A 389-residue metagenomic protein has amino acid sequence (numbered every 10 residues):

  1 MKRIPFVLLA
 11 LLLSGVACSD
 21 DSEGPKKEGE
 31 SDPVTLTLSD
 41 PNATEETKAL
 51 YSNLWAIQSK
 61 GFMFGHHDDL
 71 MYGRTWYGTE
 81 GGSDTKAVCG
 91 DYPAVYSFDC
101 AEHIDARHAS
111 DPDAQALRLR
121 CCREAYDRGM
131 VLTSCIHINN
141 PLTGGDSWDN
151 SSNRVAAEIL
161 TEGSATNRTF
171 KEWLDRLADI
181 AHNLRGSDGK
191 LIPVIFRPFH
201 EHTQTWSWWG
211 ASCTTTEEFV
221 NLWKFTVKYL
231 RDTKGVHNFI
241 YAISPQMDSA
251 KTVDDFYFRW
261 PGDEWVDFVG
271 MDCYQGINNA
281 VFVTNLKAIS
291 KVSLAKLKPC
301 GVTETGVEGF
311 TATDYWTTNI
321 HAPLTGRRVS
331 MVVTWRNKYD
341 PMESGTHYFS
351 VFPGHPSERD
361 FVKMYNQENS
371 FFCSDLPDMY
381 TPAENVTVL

Functional and structural regions predicted by a protein language model:
S14-S19: C-terminal motif of bacterial Sec signal peptides marking the signal peptidase cleavage site
E23-A101, S110-D113, K363-L389: N-terminal module-boundary/linker segments of secreted carbohydrate-active enzymes
A49, W76-T85, A116-L119, L177-I180 (+3 more regions): Alpha-helical scaffolding within the catalytic cores of extracellular/periplasmic polymer-degrading hydrolases
Q58-D69, P299-L389: Substrate-binding cleft of secreted/luminal carbohydrate-active enzymes
G65-H67, R197-F199, W223-D254, K298-T311 (+1 more regions): Aromatic-lined carbohydrate-recognition surfaces of secreted/lumenal glycan-active proteins
Y96-F98, F256-N279: Aromatic- and acid-rich polysaccharide-binding/catalytic face of secreted or lumenal carbohydrate-active enzymes
H103-K228, D232, V236, W335: Substrate-binding cleft of extracellular glycoside hydrolase catalytic domains
F219, R231, A242-F258, V266 (+2 more regions): Non-catalytic scaffold segments within catalytic domains of secreted glycoside hydrolases
